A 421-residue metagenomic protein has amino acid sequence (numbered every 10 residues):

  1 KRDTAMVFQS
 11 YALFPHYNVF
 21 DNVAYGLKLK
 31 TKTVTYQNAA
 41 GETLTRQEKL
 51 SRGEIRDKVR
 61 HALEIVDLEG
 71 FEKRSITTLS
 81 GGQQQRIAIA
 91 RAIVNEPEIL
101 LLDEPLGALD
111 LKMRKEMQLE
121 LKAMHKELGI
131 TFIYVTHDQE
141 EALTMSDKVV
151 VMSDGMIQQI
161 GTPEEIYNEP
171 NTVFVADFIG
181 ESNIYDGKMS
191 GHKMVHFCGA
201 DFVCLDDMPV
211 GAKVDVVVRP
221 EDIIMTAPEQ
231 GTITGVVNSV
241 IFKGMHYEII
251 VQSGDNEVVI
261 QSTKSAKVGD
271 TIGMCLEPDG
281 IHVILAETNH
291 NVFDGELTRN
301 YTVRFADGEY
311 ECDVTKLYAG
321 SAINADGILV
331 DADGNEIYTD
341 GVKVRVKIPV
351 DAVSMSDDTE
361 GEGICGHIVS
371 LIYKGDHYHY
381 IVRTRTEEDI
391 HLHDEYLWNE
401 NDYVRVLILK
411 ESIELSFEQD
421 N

Functional and structural regions predicted by a protein language model:
D3-A5, L13-G41, R46-F174: ABC ATPase nucleotide-binding domains
S10: Serine-hydrolase catalytic-loop signature spanning alpha/beta hydrolases and amidase-signature enzymes
T131, T136-A200, G280-F305: Internal alpha/beta loop-helix hairpins
H196-S239, T263-L371, Y396-N421: Glycine/charge-rich catalytic "coupling/switch" loops of P-loop NTPases
F197-A200, V251-D255, F305-E309, V382-E388: OB-fold (S1/OB) nucleic-acid-binding surfaces
H246-I249, H377-Y380: Short aromatic-glycine-enriched beta-strand elements
E257-S262, V330-D331, D389-H393: Short alpha-helix capping/helix-loop boundary micro-motifs
